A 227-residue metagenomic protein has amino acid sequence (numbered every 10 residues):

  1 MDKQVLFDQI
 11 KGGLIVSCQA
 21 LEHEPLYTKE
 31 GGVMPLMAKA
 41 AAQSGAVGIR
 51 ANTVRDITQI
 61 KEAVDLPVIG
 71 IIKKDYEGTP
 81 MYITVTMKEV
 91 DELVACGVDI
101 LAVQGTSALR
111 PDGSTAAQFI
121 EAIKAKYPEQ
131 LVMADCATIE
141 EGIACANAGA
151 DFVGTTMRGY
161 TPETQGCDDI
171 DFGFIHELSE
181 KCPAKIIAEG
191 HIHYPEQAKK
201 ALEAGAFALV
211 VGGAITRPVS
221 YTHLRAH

Functional and structural regions predicted by a protein language model:
D2-K88, E140: Conserved N-terminal beta1-alpha1 strand-loop-helix module at the mouth
F7, A42, I57-E62, A117-Y127 (+2 more regions): Surface-exposed amphipathic alpha-helices with a cationic face
G13-L14, V64-D75, A125-M133, K181-E189: Short beta-strand/loop segments at the ligand-binding rim of alpha/beta enzyme cores
V47-T53, Y82, I100-D112, L131-A137: Catalytic beta/alpha-barrel core
K88-E89, I139-A148, H193-A206: Catalytic cores of alpha/beta
A102-L109, G154-E163, A206-Y221: Glycine-rich phosphate-binding active-site loops on the catalytic face of alpha/beta enzymes
A116-A122, A137-I139, N147-T155, Q165-P183: Short loop-to-alpha-helix "cap/lid" segments that border enzyme active sites across diverse enzyme classes
T222-H227: Conserved small/polar residues in nucleotide/adenosyl-binding loops
